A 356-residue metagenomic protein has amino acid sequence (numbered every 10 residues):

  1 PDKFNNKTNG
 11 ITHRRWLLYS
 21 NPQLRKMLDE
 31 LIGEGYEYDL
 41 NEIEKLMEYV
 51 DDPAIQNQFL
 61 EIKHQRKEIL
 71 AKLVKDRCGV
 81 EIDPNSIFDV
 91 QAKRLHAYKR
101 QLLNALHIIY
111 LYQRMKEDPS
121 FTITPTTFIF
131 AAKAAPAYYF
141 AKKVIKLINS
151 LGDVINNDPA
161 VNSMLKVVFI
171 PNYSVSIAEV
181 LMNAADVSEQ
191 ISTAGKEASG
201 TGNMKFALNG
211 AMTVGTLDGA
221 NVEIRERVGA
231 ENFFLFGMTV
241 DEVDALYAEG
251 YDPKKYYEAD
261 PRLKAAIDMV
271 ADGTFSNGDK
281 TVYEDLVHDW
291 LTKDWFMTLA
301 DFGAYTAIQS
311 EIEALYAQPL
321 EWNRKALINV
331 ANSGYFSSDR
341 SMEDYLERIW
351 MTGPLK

Functional and structural regions predicted by a protein language model:
P1-K3, K7, T12, P84 (+7 more regions): Short, well-ordered loop/turn elements at secondary-structure boundaries
D2, V90, A97, N162 (+4 more regions): Short, well-structured alpha-helical interface segments that form or flank functional binding sites
T8-K93, A97-R100: Structured, charged N-terminal subsegments at the starts of enzyme catalytic cores and at intra-chain domain/subunit
N9-Y49, N183-A184, I191-A326, V330-Y335 (+2 more regions): Catalytic binding pocket for nucleotide-activated donors in carbohydrate/polymer assembly enzymes
G10, V90-K93, Y98, A105 (+7 more regions): Generic beta-strand/beta-sheet core signal
A54, Q58, I62, D83 (+9 more regions): Conserved aromatic-histidine-acidic binding/catalytic patches
H64-A178, M351, K356: Long, K/E/R/D-enriched contiguous segments that form extended
A134, K142, D153-M164, P171-A194 (+4 more regions): Carbohydrate-active enzymes and regulators
